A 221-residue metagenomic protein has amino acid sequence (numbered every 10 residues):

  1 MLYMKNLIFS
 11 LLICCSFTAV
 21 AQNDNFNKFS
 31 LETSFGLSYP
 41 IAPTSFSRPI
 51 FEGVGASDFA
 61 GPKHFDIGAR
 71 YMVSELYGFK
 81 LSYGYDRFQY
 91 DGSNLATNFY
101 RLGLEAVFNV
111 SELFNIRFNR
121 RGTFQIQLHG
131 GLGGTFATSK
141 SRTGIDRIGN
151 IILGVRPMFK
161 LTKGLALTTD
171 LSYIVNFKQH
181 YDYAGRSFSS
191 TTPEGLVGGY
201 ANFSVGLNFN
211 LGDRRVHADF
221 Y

Functional and structural regions predicted by a protein language model:
M1-E32: Bacterial Sec-dependent N-terminal signal peptides
A21-R70: Short glycine/proline- and aromatic-enriched beta-strand/turn motifs that initiate or cap beta-hairpins
Q22-K28, L76, E112-Q125, L161-G164 (+1 more regions): Short loop/turn motifs that connect adjacent beta-strands in outer-membrane beta-barrel proteins
N23-N25, V54-G61, S93-R101, R120 (+2 more regions): Replace "Gram-negative outer membrane beta-barrel proteins" with "bacterial and organellar outer membrane beta-barrel
T33-Y39, L81-Y85, L128-G134, V155-P157 (+2 more regions): Transmembrane beta-barrel strands of outer-membrane/channel proteins
P43-I50, Y90-T97, N119, T138-R147 (+2 more regions): Outer-membrane beta-barrel translocator domains and adjoining extracellular loop/strand segments of Gram-negative
V54-A56, G92, K160-Y221: Predominantly the C-terminal beta-signal and adjacent terminal strand-loop region of outer-membrane beta-barrel
Y71-I148, F203-F209: Gram-negative (and chloroplast) outer-membrane scaffold detector with strong preference for beta-barrel transmembrane
